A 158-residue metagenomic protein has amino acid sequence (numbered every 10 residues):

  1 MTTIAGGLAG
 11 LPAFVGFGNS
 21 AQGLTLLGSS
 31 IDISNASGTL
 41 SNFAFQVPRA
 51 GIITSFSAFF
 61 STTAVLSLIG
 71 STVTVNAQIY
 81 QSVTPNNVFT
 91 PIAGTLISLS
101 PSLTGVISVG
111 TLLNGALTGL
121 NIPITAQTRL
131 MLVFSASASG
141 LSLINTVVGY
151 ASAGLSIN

Functional and structural regions predicted by a protein language model:
M1-N158: Extracellular jelly-roll beta-sandwich "head" domains, especially the C-terminal globular C1q domain
